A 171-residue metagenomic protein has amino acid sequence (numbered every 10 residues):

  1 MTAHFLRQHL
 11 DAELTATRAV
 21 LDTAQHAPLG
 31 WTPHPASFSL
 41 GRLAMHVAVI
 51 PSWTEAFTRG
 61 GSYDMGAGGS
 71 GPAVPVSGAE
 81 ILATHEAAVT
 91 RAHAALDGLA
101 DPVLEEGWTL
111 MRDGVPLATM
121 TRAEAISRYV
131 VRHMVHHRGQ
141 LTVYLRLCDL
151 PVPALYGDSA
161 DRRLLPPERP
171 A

Functional and structural regions predicted by a protein language model:
M1-H4, L40-V49, H93-A100: Short, mixed-charge, low-aromatic patches
T2, L6-L10, S77, I81 (+1 more regions): Residue-level preference for long, well-ordered alpha-helices that form the structural scaffold of enzyme catalytic
R7-D22, H26-G71, L110-A171: Short, contiguous alpha-helical
A56-F57, G61-D101: Helix-adjacent hinge/juxtasegments
A94, G98-P102, V143, L147-L150: Alpha-helix capping at helix-to-loop junctions
L104-E106: Active-site-proximal loop and beta-strand segments within enzyme catalytic domains
